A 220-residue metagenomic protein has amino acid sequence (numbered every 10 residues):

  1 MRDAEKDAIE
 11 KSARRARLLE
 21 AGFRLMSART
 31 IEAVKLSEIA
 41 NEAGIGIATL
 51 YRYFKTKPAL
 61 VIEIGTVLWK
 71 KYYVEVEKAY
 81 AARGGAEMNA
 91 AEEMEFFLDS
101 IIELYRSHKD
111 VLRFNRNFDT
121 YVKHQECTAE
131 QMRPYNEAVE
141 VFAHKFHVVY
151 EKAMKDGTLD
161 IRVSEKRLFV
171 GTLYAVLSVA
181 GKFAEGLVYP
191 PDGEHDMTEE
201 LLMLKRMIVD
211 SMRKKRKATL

Functional and structural regions predicted by a protein language model:
M1-A13, Y80, R216-L220: N-terminal intrinsically disordered/low-complexity leader segments
M1-D7, A33-K35, A43-G44, K57 (+2 more regions): Short glycine/proline-centered loop/turn elements that form peptide/ligand docking sites
M1-R2, S100-E103, H144, V148-D156 (+1 more regions): C-terminal peripheral helix-coil segments that are non-catalytic and often amphipathic
K11-G22, I39, I64-L68, Y72 (+2 more regions): Generic hydrophobic, amphipathic alpha-helix propensity
R17, L25-E63: Helix-turn-helix
E63, K78-V111, E165-T172: Hydrophobic alpha-helical connector segments
E77-K78, E92, E126-D156, K166-Y174: Amphipathic alpha-helical packing segments from all-alpha helical-bundle domains
Y105-A129, G181-L187: Amphipathic alpha-helical segments used for helix-helix packing
